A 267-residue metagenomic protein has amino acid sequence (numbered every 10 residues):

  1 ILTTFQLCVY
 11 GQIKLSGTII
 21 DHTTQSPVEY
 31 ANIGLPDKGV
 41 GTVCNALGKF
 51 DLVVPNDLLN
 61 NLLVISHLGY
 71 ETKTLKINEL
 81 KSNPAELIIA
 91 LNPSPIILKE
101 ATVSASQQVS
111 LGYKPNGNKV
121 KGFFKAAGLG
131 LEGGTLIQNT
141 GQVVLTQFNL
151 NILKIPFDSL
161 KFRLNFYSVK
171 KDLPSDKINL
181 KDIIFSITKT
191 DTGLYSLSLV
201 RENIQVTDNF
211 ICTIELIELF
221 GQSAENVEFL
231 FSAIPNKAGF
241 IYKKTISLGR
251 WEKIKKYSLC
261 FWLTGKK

Functional and structural regions predicted by a protein language model:
Q12-V28: Structural motif
V28, D51-N60, E202-V206: Short Pro-Gly-centered beta-turn/loop motif in secreted/extracellular proteins
G39-K49: Short, acidic Ser/Thr/Gly-rich low-complexity loop/linker segments typical of extracellular and cell-surface proteins
L62-K76: A short, solvent-exposed loop/turn motif at the edges and junctions of modular extracellular/periplasmic domains
S66-Y70, P84-F124: Short, acidic, small-residue-rich periplasmic hinge/interaction motif at the N-terminus of Gram-negative outer-membrane
V144-I155, C212-I214: A short beta-strand element within beta-rich, extracytoplasmic domains of secreted/secretory-pathway proteins
L160-P235: Aromatic- and Gly/Pro-enriched, solvent-exposed loop/edge beta-strand patches characteristic of beta-rich domains
P235-K267: PGST-rich, cysteine-poor low-complexity/disordered linker and tail segments that act as flexible spacers
